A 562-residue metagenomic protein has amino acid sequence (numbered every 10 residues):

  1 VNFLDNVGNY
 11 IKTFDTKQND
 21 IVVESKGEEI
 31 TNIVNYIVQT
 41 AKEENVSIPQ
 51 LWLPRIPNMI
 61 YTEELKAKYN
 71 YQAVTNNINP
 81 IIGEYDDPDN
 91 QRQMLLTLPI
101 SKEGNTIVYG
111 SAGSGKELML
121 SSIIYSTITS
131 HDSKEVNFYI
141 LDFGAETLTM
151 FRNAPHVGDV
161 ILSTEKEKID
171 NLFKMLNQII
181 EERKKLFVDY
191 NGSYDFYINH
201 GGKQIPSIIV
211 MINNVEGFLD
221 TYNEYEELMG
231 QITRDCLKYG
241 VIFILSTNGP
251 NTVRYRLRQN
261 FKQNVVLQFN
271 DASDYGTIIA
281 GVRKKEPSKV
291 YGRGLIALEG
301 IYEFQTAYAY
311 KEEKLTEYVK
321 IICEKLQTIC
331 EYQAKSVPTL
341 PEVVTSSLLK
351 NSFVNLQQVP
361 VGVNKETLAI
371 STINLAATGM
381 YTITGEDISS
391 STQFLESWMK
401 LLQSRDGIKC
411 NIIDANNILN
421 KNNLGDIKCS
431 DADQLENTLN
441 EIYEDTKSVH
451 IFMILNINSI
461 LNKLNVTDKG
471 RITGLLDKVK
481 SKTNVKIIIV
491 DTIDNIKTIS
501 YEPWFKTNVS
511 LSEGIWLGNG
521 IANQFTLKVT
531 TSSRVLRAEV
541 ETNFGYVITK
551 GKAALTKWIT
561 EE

Functional and structural regions predicted by a protein language model:
V1-K102, F218-T221, Y225-E227, Q263 (+4 more regions): Conserved P-loop NTPase motor module
T31-Q39, D170, R258, Y275-I279 (+5 more regions): Generic detector of well-ordered alpha-helical segments enriched in charged/polar residues, highlighting helical
K68-G192, H200-F269, E286, S347-S512 (+1 more regions): P-loop NTPase catalytic phosphate-binding loop
L172, D271-G281, S510-E513, G518-T531: Conserved AAA+ ATPase core "coupling" helix
I179, R183, A280-P287, T530-V535: Conserved AAA+ ATPase "sensor/coupling" helix adjacent to the nucleotide-binding pocket
Y239, S273-G276, V547-A553: Short, highly charged low-complexity linear segments
S273, I278-L298: Phosphate/diphosphate-binding loops
